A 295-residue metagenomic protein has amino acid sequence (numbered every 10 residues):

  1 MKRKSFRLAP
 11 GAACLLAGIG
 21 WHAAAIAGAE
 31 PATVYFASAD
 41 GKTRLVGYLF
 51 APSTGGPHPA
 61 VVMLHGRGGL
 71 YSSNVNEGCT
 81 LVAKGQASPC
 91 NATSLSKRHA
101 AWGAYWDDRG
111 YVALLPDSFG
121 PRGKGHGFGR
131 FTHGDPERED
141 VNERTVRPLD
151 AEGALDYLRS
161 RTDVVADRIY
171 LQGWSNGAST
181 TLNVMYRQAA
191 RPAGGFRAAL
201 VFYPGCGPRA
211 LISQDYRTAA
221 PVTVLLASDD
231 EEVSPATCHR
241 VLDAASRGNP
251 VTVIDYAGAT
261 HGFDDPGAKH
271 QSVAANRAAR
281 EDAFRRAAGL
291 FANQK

Functional and structural regions predicted by a protein language model:
G28-G56: N-terminal cap/lid segment of alpha/beta-hydrolase-fold proteins
G56-H58, G66-H126, P208-R209, E231-S234: Short substrate-entry loop that stabilizes the transition state in hydrolases
L64-G66, L226-A227: The conserved beta1-alpha1 loop
R98, W102, D135-R161: Alpha/beta-hydrolase active-site loop
V164-S175: Alpha/beta-hydrolase fold nucleophile elbow
A178-A190: Short glycine-enriched nucleophile-adjacent loop and the immediately C-terminal alpha-helix near the catalytic center
A198-D255: The feature captures the conserved acid-bearing segment of alpha/beta-hydrolase catalytic domains
P250-K295: C-terminal catalytic histidine-bearing segment of alpha/beta-hydrolase fold enzymes
